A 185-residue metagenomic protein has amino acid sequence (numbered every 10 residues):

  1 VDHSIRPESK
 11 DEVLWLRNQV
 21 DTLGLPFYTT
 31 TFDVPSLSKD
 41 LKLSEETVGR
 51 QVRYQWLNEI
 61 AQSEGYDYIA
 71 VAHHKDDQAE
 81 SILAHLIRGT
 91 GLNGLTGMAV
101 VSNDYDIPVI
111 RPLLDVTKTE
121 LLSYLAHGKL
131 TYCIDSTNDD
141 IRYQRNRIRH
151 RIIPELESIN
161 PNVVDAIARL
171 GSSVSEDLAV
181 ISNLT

Functional and structural regions predicted by a protein language model:
V1-P154: Core alpha/beta nucleotide-donor-binding catalytic domains of modification enzymes
R142-T185: ATP/NTP-dependent adenylation/nucleotidyl-transfer catalytic domains that generate, transfer, or process NMP-activated
